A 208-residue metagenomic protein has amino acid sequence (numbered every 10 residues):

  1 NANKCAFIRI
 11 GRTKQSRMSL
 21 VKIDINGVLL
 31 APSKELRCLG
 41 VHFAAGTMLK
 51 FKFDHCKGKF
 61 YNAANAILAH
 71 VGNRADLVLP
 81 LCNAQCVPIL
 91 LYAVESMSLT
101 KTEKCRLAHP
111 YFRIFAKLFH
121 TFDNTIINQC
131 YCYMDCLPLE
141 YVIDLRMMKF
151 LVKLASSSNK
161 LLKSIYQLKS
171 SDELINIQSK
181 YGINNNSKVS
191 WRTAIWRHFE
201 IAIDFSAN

Functional and structural regions predicted by a protein language model:
N1-E35: Short, conserved micro-motifs composed of acidic
T13, A44-A45, A66, Y92 (+3 more regions): Short, well-ordered loop/turn and helix-capping segments at boundaries between secondary-structure elements and domains
G27-S98: Basic, alpha-helical interaction scaffolds
F53, L79, K104-L107, I143: Hydrophobic packing residues in well-ordered alpha-helices of helical domains and bundles
L107-F115, R146-F150: Short amphipathic alpha-helical coiled-coil/interface segments
F119-T125: Alpha-helix capping/hinge segments and adjacent helical runs
D123, C136-N208: Acidic catalytic cores of enzymes that act on phosphate-bearing nucleotides/polynucleotides
I127-C130: Alpha-helical bundle/repeat cores within regulatory domains of eukaryotic proteins
